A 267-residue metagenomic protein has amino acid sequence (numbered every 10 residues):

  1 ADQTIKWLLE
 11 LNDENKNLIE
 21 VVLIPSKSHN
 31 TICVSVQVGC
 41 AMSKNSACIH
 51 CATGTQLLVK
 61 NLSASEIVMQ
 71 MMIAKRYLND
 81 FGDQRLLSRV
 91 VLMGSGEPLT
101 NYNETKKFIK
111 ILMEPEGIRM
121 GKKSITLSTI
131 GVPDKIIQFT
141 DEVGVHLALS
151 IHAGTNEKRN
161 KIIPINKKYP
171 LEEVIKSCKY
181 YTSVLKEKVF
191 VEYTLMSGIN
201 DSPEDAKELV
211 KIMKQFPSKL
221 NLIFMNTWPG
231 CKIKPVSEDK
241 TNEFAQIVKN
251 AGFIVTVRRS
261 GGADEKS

Functional and structural regions predicted by a protein language model:
A1, S35-V36, S128, S150 (+1 more regions): Short linear Ser/Thr-Pro motifs
A1-V36, I67-Q84: N-terminal [4Fe-4S]-dependent radical SAM core
D13, P25-K27, V38, G96 (+2 more regions): Short, flexible active-site-adjacent loop segments at beta-strand->alpha-helix junctions, enriched in small/polar
E20, I254-V257: A short linear hydrophobic-aromatic micro-motif
P25-M69: Canonical Radical SAM [4Fe-4S] cluster-binding loop centered on the CxxxCxxC motif and its immediate flanking residues
R76-A251: Conserved AdoMet/S-adenosylmethionine-binding subsite of the radical SAM
L222, V257-R259: A structural preference for short, hydrophobic beta-strand core positions in alpha/beta folds
S260-S267: Radical SAM enzyme core and accessory elements
